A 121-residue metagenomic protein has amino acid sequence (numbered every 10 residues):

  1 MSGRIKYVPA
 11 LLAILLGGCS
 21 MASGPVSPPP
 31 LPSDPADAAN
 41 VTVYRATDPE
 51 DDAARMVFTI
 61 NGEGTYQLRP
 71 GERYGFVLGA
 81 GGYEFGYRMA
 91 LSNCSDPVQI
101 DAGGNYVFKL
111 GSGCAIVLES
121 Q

Functional and structural regions predicted by a protein language model:
M1-M21: Sec-dependent bacterial lipoprotein signal peptides
C19-Q121: Short loop/turn and low-complexity linker motifs enriched in small/turn-promoting residues
